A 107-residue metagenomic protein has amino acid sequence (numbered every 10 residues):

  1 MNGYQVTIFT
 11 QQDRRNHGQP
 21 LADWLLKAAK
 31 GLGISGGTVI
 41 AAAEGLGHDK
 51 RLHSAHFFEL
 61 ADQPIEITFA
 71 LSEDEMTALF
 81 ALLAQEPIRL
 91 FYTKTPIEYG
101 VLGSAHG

Functional and structural regions predicted by a protein language model:
M1-G107: Positively charged, small/polar-rich N-terminal and surface patches that mediate targeting and assembly and bind
